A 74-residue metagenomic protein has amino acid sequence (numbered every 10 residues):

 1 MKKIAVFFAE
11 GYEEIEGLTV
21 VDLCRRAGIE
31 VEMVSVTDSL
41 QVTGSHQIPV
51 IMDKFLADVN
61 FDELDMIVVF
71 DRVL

Functional and structural regions predicted by a protein language model:
M1-L74: Extended, subdomain-level signal for the structured scaffold at the beginning of enzyme domains
